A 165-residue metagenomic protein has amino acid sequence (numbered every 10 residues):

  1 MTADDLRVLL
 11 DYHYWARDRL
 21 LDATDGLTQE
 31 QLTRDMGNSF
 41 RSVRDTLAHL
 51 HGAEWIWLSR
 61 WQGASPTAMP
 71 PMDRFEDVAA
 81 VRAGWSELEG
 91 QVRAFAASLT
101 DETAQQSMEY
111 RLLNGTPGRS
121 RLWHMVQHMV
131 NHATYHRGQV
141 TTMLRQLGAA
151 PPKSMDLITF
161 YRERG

Functional and structural regions predicted by a protein language model:
M1: An N-terminal RHG(E/S)-centered segment typical of histidine phosphatases
R7-P71, L112-G165: Short, contiguous alpha-helical
A64-A104: Helix-adjacent hinge/juxtasegments
D101-L113: Carboxylate-rich helix-loop segments that flank metal/cofactor sites and access channels in metalloenzymes
